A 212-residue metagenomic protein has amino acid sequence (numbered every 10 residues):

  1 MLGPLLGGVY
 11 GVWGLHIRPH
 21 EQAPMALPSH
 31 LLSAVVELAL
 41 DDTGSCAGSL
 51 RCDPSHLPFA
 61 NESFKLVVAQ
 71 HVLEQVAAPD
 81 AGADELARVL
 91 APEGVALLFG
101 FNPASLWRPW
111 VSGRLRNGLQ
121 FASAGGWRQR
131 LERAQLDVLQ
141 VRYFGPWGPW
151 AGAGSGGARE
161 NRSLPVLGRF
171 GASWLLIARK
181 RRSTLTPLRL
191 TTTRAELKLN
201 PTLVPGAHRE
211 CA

Functional and structural regions predicted by a protein language model:
P4-L57: Class I SAM-dependent methyltransferase SAM/SAH-binding core
S55-V67: A short acidic, Gly/Pro-enriched loop at the edge of an enzyme's catalytic core that lines a small-molecule cofactor
K65-A78: A short SAM/SAH-binding and catalytic strip from SAM-dependent methyltransferases
D80-V95: A short glycine-rich, Lys/Arg-flanked "PGG" loop and its adjoining helix->strand segment in the class I
V95-A122: Conserved class I S-adenosyl-L-methionine
G118-V141, G145: Short alpha-helix
L139-R162, R169-G171: Conserved catalytic loop of SAM-dependent methyltransferase domains
E160-A212: C-terminal lobe and adjacent flexible extensions of AdoMet/dcAdoMet transferase-like proteins
